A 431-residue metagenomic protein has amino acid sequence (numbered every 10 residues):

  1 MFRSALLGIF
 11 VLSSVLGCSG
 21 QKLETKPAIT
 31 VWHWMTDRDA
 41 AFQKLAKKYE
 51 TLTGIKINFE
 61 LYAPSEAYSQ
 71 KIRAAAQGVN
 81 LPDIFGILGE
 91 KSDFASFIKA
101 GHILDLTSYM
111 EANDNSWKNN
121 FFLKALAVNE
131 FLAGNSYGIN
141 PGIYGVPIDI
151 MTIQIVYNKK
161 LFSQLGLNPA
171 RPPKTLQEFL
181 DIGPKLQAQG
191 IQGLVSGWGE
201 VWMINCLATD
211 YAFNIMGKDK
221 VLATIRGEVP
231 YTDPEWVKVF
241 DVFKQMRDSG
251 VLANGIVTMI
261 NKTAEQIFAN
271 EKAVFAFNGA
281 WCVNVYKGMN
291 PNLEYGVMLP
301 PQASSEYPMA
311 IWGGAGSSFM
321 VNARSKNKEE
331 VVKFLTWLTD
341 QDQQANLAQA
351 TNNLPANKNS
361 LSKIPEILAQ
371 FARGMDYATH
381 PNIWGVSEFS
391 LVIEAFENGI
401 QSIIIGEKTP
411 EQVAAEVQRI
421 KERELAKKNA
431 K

Functional and structural regions predicted by a protein language model:
L12-H102, E111-F121, P169, S304-Y307 (+6 more regions): Conserved N-terminal structural module of periplasmic/extracytoplasmic solute-binding proteins
L23, D37, F122, G138 (+4 more regions): Long, aromatic- and glycine/proline-rich binding clefts that accommodate carbohydrate-like moieties
K47, K56, A74-V79, L165 (+5 more regions): Extracytoplasmic/periplasmic substrate-recognition and gating elements
Y62-K71, K174-L180, I256-A269: Short helix-initiation/N-cap motifs at beta->coil->alpha
S92-Q154, L180, L207, I364: Hinge/lid segment of periplasmic solute-binding proteins
T107-K124, P172, I215-K238, G288-M289 (+3 more regions): Short, solvent-exposed loop/beta-turn-alpha elements that line the ligand-binding surface or hinge of extracytoplasmic
A133-I148, I153-I155, E178-E228, A273: Extracytoplasmic/periplasmic solute-binding protein
D181-L186, T224-V257: Glycine-centered hinge/linker elements that transmit conformational signals in sensory and ligand-binding systems
